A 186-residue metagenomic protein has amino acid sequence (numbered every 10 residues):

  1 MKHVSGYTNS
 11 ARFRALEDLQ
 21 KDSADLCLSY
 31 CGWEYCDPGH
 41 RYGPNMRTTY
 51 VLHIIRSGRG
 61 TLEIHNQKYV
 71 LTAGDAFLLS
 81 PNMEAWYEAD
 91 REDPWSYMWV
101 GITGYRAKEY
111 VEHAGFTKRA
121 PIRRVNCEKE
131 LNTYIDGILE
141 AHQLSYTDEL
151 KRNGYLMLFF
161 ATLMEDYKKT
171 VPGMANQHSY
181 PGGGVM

Functional and structural regions predicted by a protein language model:
M1-V70, K118-R119: Generic protein-terminus/edge-of-domain signal
R56, N132-Q143: Regular secondary-structure segments
E63, E109-V111: Residues that scaffold the ATP/ADP-binding catalytic core of kinase and kinase-like folds
N66-P81: Short acidic-glycine-tyrosine-enriched beta hairpin
K68, N82-R106: Ligand-binding loop in jelly-roll beta-barrel domains
H113-D136: Aromatic/histidine-rich interaction motifs
R119-C127, A141-Y155, A161-M186: Short, Lys/Arg-enriched, Trp-marked, Pro/Gly-tolerant hinge/linker segments that flank
